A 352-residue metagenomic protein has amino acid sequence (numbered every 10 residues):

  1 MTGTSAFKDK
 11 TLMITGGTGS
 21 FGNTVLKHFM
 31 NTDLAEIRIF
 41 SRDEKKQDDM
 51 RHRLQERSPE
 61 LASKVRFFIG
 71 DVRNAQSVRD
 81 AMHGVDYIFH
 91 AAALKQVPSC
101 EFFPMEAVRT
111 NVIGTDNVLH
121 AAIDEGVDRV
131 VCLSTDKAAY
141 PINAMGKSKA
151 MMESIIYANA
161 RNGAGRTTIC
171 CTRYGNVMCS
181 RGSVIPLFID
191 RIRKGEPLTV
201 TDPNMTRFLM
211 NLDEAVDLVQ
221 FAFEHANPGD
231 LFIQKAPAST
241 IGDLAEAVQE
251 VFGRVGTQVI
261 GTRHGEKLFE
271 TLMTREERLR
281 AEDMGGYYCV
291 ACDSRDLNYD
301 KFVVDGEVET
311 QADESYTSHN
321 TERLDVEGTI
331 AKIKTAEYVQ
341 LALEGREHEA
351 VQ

Functional and structural regions predicted by a protein language model:
T2-A6, S154, A158-Q352: Strand-loop microenvironment adjacent to phosphate/nucleotide-handling motifs in alpha/beta enzyme folds
K10-T32: N-terminal Rossmann NAD(P)H-binding glycine-rich loop of SDR-like oxidoreductase domains
T15, M82-A91, C132: Rossmann-fold scaffold of SDR-type NAD(P)-dependent oxidoreductases
D33-D49: Conserved glycine-rich Rossmann-like NAD(P)H-binding loop of the short-chain dehydrogenase/reductase
S41, F68-I69, R109, D202 (+1 more regions): Conserved residues in the N-terminal Rossmann fold of short-chain dehydrogenase/reductase
V65-Y87: Conserved Rossmann-fold cofactor-binding substructure of NAD(P)-dependent oxidoreductases
F67, A107, I169-T172: Hydrophobic/aromatic anchor residues within beta-strands of the central parallel beta-sheet of Rossmann-like
H90, L94-A150, S154: Conserved Rossmann-fold NAD(P)-dependent oxidoreductase catalytic core, especially the SDR/UDP-sugar
